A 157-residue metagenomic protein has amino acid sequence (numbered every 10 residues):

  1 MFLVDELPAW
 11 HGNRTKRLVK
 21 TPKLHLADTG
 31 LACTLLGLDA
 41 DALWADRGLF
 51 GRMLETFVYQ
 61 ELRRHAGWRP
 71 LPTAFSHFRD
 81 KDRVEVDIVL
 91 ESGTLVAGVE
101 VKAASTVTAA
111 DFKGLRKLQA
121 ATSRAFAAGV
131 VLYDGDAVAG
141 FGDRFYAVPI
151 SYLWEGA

Functional and structural regions predicted by a protein language model:
M1-V96: Accessory nucleic acid-recognition modules appended to NTPase machines
T29, S92, V101, D134-G135 (+1 more regions): Residues immediately flanking
T34, T108-A109, V138-G142: Switch/connector loops and helix/strand junctions flanking conserved nucleotide-binding motifs in nucleotide-processing
A74, A128, R144-Y146: Conserved beta-strand segments of alpha/beta enzyme cores
R79, K102, V131-Y133: Short beta-strand/turn micro-motifs composed of small residues that flank or help shape donor/cofactor-binding pockets
V101-A109: Short beta-strand-loop-alpha-helix junction that forms the active-site gateway of nucleic-acid-processing nucleases
A109-A125, G129: Short, charged, amphipathic alpha-helix that recurs within catalytic cores of restriction-modification and other
D134-A157: Domain-level recognition of nuclease-like catalytic cores that cleave nucleotide substrates
